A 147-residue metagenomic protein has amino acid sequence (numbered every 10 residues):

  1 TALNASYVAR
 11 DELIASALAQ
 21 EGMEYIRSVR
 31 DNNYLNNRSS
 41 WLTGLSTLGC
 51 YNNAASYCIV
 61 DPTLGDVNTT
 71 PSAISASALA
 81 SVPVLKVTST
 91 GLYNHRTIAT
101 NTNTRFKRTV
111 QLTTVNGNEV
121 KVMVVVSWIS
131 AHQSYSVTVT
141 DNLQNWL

Functional and structural regions predicted by a protein language model:
T1-Q20: Aliphatic-rich helix starts adjacent to a transmembrane/signal segment
A17, M23-L147: Low-complexity, Gly/Pro-rich coil/beta segments used as flexible assembly/activation regions
